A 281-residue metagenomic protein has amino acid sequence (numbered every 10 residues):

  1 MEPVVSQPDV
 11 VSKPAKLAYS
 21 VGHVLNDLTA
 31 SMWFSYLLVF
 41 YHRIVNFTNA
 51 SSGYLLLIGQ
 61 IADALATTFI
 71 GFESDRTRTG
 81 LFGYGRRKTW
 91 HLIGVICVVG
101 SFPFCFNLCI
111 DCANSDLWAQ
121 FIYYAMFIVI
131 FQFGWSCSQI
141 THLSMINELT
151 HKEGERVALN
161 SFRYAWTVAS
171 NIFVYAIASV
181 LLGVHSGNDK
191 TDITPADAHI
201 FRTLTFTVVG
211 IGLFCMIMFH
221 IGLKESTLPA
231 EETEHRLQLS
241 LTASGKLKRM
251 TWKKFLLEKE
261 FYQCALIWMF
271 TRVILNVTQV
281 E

Functional and structural regions predicted by a protein language model:
M1-A15, I110-A125, V129, C137-E281: Intracellular loop-helix junctions on the cytosolic face of multi-pass helical membrane proteins
E2-A62, Y262-E281: Helix-loop boundary and gating motifs at the non-cytosolic
S20, G53, L57, K88 (+4 more regions): Conserved glycine-rich helix-kink/hinge and helix-boundary motifs of the Major Facilitator Superfamily
A30, Q60-D63, T67, W135 (+3 more regions): Residue-level signal for conserved functional micro-sites within the alpha-helical transmembrane segments of Major
F40-V45, R76-T77, M145-K152: Helix-to-coil boundary motifs at intracellular loop junctions of multi-pass secondary transporters
S52-R78, G94-S101, V168-I177: Central cavity-lining transmembrane alpha-helices of secondary-active solute carriers, predominantly the Major
G80, T89-L117: C-terminal ends and interior cores of transmembrane alpha-helices in multi-pass membrane transporters/permeases
